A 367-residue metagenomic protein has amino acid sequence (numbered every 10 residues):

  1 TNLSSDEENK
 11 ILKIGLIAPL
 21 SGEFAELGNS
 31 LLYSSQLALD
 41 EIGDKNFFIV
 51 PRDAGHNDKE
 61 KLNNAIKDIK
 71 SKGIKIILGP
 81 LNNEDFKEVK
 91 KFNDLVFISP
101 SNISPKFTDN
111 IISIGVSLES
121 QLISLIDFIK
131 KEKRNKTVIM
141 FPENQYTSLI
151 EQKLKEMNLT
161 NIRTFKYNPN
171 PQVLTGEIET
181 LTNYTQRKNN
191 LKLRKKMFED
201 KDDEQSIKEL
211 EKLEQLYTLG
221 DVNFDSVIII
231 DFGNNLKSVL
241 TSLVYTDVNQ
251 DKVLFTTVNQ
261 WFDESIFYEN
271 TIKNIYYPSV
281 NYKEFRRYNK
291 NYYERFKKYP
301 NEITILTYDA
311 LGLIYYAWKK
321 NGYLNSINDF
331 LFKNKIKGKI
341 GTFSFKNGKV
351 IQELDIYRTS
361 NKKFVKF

Functional and structural regions predicted by a protein language model:
T1-F367: Extracytosolic ligand-binding ectodomains
